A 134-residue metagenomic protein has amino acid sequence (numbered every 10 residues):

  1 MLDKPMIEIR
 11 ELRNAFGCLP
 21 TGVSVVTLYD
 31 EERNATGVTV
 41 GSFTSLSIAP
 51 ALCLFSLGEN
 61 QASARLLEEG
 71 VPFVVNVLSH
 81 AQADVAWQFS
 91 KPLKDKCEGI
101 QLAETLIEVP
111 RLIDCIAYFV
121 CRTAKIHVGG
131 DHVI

Functional and structural regions predicted by a protein language model:
M1-I134: Active-site-proximal mixed secondary-structure blocks
